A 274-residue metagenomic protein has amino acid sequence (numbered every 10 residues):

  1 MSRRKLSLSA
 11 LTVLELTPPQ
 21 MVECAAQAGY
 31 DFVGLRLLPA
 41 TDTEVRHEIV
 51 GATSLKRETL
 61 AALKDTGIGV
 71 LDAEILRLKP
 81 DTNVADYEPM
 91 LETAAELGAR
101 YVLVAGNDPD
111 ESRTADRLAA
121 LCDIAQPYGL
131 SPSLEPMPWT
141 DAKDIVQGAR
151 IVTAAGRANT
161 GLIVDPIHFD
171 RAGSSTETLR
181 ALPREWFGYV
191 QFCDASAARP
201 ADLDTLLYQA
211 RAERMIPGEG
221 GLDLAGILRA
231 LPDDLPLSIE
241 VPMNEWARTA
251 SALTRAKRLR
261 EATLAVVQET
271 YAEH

Functional and structural regions predicted by a protein language model:
M1-A10, L14-F32, K64, T93-G98 (+2 more regions): Histidine-acidic metal/acid-base catalytic patches
K5-L16, A73-V84, G106: Active-site mouth loops of central-metabolism enzymes
G34-E58: Glycine-rich, proline-tolerant flexible connector loops at the mouths of alpha/beta enzymes
L37-P39, I75, P138, H168 (+2 more regions): Short, glycine/acidic-enriched loop or turn micro-motifs at the edges of active sites
T41-R46, K79, A172, E245-T249: A short acidic, helix-capping loop that chelates divalent metal ions and anchors anionic groups
E48, A52-L55, N83, D110 (+5 more regions): Residue-level preference for long, well-ordered alpha-helices that form the structural scaffold of enzyme catalytic
V50-L71, C122-G129, L222-R229: Alpha-helix-loop-beta-strand connector modules within alpha/beta enzyme cores
A62-G69, R77-L162, R171, T270: Active-site acidic/histidine proton-transfer and metal-coordination neighborhood in alpha/beta enzyme cores
